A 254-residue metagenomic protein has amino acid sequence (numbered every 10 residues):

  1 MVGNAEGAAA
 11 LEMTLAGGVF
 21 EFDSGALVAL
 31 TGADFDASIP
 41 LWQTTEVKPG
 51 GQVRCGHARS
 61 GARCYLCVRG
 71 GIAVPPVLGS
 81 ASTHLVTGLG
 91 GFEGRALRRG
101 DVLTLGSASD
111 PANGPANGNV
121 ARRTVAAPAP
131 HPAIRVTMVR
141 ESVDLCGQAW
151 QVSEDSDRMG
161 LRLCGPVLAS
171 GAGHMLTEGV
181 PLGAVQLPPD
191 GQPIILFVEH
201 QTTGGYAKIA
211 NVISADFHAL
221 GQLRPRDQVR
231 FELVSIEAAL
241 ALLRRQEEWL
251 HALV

Functional and structural regions predicted by a protein language model:
M1-V254: Conserved "landmark" site that anchors the functional core of diverse proteins
